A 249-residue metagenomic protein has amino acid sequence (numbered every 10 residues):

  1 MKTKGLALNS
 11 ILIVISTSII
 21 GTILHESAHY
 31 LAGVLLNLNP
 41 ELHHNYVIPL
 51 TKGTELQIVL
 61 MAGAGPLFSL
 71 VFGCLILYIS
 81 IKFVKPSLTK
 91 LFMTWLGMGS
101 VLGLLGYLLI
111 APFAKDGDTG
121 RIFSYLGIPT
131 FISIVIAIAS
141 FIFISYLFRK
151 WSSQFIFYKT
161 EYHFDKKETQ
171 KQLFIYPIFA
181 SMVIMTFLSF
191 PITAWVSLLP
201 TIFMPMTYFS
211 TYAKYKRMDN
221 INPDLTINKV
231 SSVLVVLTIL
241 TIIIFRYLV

Functional and structural regions predicted by a protein language model:
M1-I13, T169-Q172: N-terminal membrane topogenic signal
G5, I13-G63, L67: Small-residue-rich helix-interface/hinge motifs
I15-T17, G21, T226-V249: Final/C-terminal transmembrane alpha-helix of multipass membrane proteins
H43, G53-Q154, Q170-I184, P205-Y212: Metalloprotease/metallohydrolase-associated module, dominated by Zn2+-dependent proteases
I58-V59, F187-W195: Membrane-interface helix caps and helix-loop-helix hairpins in membrane proteins
I110-K115, Y215-T226: A cytosolic-side transmembrane-helix exit/cap motif
S153-L173, D219-I227: Membrane-interfacial, low-structure loops and terminal tails that flank and connect transmembrane helices in multi-pass
W195-T207: Hydrophobic core segments of alpha-helical transmembrane domains in multi-pass membrane proteins
